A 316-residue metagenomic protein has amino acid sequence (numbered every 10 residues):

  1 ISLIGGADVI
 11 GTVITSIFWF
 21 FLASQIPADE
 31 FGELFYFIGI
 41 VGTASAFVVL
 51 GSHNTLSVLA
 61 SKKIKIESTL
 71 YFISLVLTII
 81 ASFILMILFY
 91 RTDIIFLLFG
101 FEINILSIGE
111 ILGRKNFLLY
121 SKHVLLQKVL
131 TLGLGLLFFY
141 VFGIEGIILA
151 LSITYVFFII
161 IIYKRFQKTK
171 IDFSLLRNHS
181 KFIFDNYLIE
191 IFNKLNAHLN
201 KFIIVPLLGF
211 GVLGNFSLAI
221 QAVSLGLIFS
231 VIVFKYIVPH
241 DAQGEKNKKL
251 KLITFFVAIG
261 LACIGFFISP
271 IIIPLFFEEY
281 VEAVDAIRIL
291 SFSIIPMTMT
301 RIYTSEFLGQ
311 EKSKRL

Functional and structural regions predicted by a protein language model:
I1-G11, I64, S68, E110-L136 (+5 more regions): Alpha-helical transmembrane segments of multi-pass membrane transporters/permeases
I1-L50, F184-G211: Signature of the first transmembrane helix
I1-T12, Y36-Y90, A242-G265: Membrane-water interface segments that mark the loop-to-transmembrane alpha-helix transition
T15, W19-F20, A46-I64, V223-E245 (+1 more regions): Helix-loop junctions and terminal segments of transmembrane helices in multi-pass membrane transport/translocation
L22, T78-I95, A262-V284: Short membrane-interface helical motifs at transmembrane helix boundaries in multi-pass membrane transporters
G32-Y36, I87-T92, R177-K181, G214-S217 (+1 more regions): Juxtamembrane helix-entry segments on the extracytoplasmic side of multipass membrane proteins
I38-A46, F216, I220-K235, L261 (+1 more regions): Transmembrane helix-bundle signature of multi-pass secondary active exporters and lipid flippases
I73-L188, F292, P296-E306: Hydrophobic transmembrane helix module of multi-pass membrane transport proteins
